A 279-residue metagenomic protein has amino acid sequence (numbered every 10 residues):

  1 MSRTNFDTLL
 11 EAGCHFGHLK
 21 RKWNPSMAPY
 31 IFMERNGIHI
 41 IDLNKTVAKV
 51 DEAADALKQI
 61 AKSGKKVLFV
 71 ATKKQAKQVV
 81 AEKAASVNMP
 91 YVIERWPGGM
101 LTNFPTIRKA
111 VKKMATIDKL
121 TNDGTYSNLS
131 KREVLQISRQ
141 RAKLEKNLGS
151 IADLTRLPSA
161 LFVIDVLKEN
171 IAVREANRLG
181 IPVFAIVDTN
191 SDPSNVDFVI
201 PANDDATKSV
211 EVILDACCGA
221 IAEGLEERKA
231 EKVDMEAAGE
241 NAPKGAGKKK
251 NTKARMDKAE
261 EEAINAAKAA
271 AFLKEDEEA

Functional and structural regions predicted by a protein language model:
M1-R3, E226-A279: Intrinsically disordered, compositionally biased charged tails
M1-V233: Ribosome large-subunit tunnel/peptidyl-transferase-proximal elements
